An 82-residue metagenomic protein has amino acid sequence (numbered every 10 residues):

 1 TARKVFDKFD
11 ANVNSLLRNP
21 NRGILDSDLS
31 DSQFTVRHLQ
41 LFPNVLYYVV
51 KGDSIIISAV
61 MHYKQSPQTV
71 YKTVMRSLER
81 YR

Functional and structural regions predicted by a protein language model:
T1-V36, Q68, R76-R82: Basic, Lys/Arg-enriched alpha-helical interface segments
L41-V45, V49-R82: Enriched for short, Lys/Arg-rich terminal
